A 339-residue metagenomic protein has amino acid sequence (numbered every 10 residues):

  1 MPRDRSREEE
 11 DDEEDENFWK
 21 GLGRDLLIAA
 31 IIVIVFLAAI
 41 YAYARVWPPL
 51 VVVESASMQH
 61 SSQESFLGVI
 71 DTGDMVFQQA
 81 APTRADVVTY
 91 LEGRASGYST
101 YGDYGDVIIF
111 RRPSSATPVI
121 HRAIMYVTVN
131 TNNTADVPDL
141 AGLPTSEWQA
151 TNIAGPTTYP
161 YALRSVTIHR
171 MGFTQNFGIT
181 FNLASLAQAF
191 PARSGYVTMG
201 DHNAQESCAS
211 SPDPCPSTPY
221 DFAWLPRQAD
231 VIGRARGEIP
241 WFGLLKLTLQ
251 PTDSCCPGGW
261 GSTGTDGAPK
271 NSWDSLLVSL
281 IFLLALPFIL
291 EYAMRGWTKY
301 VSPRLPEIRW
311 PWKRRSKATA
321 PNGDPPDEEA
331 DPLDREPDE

Functional and structural regions predicted by a protein language model:
M1-R7: N-terminal intrinsically disordered, acidic low-complexity segments at the extreme N-terminus
E8-Y41, N271-S275, I289-Y292, G296: Membrane-entry signal-anchor segments at the cytosolic-membrane interface, especially the N-terminal signal anchor
K20-Y161: Feature for secretory/organellar precursors and membrane-associated catalytic proteins
D25-L26, G267-D327, D331: Juxtamembrane interface at the cytosolic side of transmembrane helices
R111, Y126-P216: Catalytic Cys-His active-site segments of thiol-dependent hydrolases/isopeptidases
A187-G258: Extended, hydrophilic extramembrane loops/domains of integral membrane proteins
I232, R236-G296: Extended hydrophobic blocks
D331-E339: Short, charged juxtamembrane terminal tails flanking transmembrane helices
